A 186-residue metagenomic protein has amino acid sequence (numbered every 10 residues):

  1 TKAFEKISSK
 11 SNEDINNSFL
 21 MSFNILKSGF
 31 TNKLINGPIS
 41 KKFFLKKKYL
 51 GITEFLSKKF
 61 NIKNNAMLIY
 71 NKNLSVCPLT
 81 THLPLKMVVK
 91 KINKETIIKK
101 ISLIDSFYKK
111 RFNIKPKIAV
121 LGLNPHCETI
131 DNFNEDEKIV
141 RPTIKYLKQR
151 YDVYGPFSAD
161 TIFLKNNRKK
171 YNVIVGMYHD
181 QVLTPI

Functional and structural regions predicted by a protein language model:
T1-I186: Anion-binding alpha/beta catalytic cores of soluble intermediary-metabolism enzymes, centered on
